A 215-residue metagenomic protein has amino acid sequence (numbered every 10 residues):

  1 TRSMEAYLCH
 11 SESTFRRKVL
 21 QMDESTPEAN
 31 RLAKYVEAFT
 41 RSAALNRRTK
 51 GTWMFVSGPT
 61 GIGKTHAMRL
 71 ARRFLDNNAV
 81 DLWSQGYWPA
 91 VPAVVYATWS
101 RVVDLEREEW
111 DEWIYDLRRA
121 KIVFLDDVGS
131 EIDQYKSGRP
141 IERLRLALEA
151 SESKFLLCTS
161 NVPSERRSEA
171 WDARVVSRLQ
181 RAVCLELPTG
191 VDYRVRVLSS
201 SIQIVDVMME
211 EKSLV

Functional and structural regions predicted by a protein language model:
T1-A38: Charged, amphipathic alpha-helical linker segments immediately N-terminal to NTP-binding catalytic cores
R41-G51: Phosphate-binding P-loop
N46-R48, Y87-W88, I114-R118, L148-K154 (+1 more regions): Conserved catalytic network of the ASCE P-loop NTPase/AAA+ motor domain
K50-R69: Walker A/P-loop nucleotide-binding motif
G51-F55, A93-V94, I122, F155-L157: Residue-level preference for the first positions of well-ordered beta-strands
R72-R73, N77, D81, S100-E108 (+1 more regions): Replace "adjacent to P-loop NTPase cores in ATP/GTP-dependent enzymes" with "adjacent to NTP-binding cores
N77-I122: AAA+/P-loop NTPase substrate/partner-engagement loops
Y115, V123, E142-L146: Structured C-terminal portions of repeat-based eukaryotic scaffold domains
